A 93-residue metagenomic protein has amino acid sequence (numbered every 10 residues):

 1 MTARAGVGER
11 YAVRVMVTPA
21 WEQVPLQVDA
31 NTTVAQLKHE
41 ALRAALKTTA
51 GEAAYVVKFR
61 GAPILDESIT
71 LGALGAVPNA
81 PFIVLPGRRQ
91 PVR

Functional and structural regions predicted by a protein language model:
M1-R93: Ubiquitin system architectures
